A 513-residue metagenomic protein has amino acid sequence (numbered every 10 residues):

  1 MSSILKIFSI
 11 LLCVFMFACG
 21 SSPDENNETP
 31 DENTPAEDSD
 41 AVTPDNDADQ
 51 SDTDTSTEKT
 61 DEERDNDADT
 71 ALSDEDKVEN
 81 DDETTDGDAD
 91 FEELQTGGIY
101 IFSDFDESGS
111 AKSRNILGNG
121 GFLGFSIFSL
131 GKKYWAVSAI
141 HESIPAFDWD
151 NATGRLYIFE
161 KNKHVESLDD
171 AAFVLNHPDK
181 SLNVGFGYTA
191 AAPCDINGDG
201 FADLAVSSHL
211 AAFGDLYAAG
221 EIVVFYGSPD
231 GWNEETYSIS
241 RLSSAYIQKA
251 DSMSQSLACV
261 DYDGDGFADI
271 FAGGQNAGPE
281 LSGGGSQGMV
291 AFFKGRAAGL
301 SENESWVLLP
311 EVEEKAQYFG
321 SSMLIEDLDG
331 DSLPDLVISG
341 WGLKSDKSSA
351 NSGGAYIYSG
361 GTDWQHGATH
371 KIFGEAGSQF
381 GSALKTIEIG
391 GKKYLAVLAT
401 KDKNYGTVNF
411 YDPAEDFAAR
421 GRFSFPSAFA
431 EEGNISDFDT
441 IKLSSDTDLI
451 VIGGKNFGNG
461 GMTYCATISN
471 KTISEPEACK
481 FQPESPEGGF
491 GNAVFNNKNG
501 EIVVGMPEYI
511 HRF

Functional and structural regions predicted by a protein language model:
S3-I10: Sec-dependent signal peptide recognition, specifically the positively charged N-region followed immediately by
F17-A18: C-terminal motif of bacterial Sec signal peptides marking the signal peptidase cleavage site
P23-D90: Ser/Thr-rich, Pro/Gly/Ala-heavy low-complexity intrinsically disordered linkers and tails of secreted extracellular
E83, K132-S138, G198-S207, G264-G273 (+4 more regions): Acidic/hydrophobic-patterned starts of short beta strands in beta-sheet-rich repeat architectures
D90-F122, S126, Y134-W135, A146 (+9 more regions): Blade-edge motifs of beta-propeller repeat domains
F125-S138, Y188-G198, Q255-G264, S321-G330 (+3 more regions): Beta-propeller blade termini
H141-F147, L210-D215, N276-L281, G342-K347 (+3 more regions): Short glycine/acidic-enriched loop and turn motifs that connect beta-strands
N151, S208, Y217, G274 (+5 more regions): Structural signature of WD-repeat beta-propellers
